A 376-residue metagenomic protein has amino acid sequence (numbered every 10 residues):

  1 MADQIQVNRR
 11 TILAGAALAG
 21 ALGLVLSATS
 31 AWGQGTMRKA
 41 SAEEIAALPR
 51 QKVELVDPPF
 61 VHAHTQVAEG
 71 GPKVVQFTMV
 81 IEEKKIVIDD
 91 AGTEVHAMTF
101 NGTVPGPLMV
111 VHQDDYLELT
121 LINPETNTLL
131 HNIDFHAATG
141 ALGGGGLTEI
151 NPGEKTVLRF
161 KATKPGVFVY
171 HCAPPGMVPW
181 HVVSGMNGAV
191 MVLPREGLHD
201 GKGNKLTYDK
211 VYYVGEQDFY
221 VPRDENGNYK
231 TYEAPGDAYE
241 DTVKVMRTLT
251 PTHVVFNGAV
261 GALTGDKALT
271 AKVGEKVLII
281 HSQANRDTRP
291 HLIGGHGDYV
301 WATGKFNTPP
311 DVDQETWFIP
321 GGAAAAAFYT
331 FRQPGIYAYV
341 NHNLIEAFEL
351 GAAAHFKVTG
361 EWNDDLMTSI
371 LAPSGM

Functional and structural regions predicted by a protein language model:
A2-M376: Copper-binding active sites and cupredoxin-like electron-transfer domains, recognizing His/Cys-rich ligand loops
